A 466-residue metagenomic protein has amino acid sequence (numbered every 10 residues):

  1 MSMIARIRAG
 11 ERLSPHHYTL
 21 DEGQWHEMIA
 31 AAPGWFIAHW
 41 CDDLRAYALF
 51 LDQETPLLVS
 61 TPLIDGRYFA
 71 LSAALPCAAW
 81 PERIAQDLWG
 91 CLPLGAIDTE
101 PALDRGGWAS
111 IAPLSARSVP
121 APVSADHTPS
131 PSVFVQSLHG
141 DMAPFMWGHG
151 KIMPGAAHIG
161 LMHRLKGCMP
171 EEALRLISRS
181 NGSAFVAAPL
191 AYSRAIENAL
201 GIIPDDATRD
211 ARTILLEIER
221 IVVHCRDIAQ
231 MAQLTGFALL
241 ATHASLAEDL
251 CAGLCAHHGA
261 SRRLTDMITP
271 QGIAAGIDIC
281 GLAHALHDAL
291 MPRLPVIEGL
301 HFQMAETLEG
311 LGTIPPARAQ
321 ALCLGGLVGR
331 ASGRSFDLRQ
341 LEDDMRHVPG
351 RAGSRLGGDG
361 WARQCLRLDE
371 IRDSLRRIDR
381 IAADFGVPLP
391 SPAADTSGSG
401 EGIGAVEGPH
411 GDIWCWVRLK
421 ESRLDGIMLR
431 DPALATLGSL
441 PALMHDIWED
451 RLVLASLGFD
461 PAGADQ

Functional and structural regions predicted by a protein language model:
M1-W147, A289, A305-G310, L368 (+2 more regions): Terminal low-complexity/charged segments
L49-L51, I403-P409: Short beta-strand segments that buttress and anchor functional surface loops
L71, L75, S178, G182 (+5 more regions): Hydrophobic alpha-helical scaffolding
A73-I97, A207-E217, D227, M231 (+1 more regions): Structured, non-membrane catalytic/scaffold regions adjacent to prosthetic-group chemistry
E82, Q86, L174, A187-E197 (+5 more regions): Predominant activation on well-ordered alpha-helical scaffold segments within soluble catalytic domains
A96-L103, T235-L240, T265-T269: Short, glycine/acidic-rich hinge or "gate" loops at secondary-structure transitions that mediate conformational
A125-A229, L234, H243, G326-G353 (+2 more regions): Active-site- and interface-proximal helix/loop "cap" or "latch" segments in soluble metabolic and energy-transducing
L240-A244, G253-E401, P409: Intrinsically disordered, low-complexity regulatory segments
